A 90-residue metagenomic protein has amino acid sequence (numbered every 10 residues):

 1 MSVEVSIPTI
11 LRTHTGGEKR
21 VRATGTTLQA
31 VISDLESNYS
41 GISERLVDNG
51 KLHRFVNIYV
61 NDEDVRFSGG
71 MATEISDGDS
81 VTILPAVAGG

Functional and structural regions predicted by a protein language model:
M1-G89: Ubiquitin-like/PB1-type beta-grasp interaction modules and other compact soluble beta-rich domains
